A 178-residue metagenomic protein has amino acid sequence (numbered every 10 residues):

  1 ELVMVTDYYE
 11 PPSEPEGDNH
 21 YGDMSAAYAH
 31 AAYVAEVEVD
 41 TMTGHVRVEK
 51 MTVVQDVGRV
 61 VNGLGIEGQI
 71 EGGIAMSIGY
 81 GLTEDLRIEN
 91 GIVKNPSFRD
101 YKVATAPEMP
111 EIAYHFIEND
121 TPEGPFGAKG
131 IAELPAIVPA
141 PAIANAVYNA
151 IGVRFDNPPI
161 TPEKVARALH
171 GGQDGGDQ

Functional and structural regions predicted by a protein language model:
E1-Q178: Cofactor-binding beta-sheet edge motifs in enzyme active sites
